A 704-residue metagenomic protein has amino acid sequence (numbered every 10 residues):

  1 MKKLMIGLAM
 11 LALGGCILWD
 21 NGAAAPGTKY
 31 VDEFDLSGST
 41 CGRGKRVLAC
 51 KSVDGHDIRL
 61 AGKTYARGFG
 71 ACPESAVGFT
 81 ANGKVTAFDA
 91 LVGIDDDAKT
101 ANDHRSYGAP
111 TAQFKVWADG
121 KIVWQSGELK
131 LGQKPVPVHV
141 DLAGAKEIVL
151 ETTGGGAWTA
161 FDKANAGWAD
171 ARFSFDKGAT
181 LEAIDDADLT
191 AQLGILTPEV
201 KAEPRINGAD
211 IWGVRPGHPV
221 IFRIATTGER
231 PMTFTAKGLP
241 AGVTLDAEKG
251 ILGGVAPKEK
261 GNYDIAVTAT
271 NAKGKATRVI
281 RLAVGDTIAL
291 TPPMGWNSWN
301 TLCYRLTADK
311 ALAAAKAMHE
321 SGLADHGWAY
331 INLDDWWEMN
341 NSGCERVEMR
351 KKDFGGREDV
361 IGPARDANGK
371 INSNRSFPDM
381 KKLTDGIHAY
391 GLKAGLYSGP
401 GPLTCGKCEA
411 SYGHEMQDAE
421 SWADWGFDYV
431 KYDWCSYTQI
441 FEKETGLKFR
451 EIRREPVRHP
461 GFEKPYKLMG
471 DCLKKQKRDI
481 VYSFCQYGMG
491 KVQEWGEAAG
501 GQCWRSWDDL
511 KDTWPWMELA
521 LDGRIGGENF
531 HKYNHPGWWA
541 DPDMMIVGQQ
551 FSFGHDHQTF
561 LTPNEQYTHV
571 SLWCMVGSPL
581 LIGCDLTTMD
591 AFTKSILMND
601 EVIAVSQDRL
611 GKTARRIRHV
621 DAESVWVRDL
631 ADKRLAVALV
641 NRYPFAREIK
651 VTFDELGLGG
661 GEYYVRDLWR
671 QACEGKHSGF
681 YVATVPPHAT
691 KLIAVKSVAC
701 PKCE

Functional and structural regions predicted by a protein language model:
L18-G194: Gly-Asp-aromatic-enriched flexible segments
R205-E229: Solvent-exposed, low-complexity, repeat-rich "mucin-like" stalks and linkers
I224, K260-K273: A short beta-strand micro-motif common to beta-rich folds, especially ectodomain repeats
G242-K258: Strand-loop-strand motifs at the edges of beta-sheets in extracellular beta-sandwich domains
N300, A314, M318-R454: Aromatic-lined carbohydrate-binding/catalytic grooves of carbohydrate-active enzymes
Q417, K474-K475, D479-D585: Glycan-recognition surfaces
Y567, W573-V576, L581-G583, H619-G659: Carbohydrate-binding surface patches
K676-E704: C-terminal beta-strand-rich structural cap/linker in extracellular carbohydrate-active enzymes
